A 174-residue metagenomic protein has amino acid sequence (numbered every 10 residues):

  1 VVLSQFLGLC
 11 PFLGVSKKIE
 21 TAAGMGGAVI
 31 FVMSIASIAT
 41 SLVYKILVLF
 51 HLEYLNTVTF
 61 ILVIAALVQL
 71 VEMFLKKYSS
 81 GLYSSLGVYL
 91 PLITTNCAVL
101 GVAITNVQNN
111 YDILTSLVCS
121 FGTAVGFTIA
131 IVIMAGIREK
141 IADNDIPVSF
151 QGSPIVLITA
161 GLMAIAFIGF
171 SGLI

Functional and structural regions predicted by a protein language model:
V1-A28: Juxtamembrane transmembrane-helix termini in multi-pass membrane transport proteins
V1-Q5, H51-A66, L117-A130: Structural signature of hydrophobic alpha-helical transmembrane segments
F6-G14, E72-Y78, V88-L90, C97-N110: Generic transmembrane alpha-helix signature in multi-pass membrane proteins, especially transporters/channels
T21-V32, Y54-F60, L82-T94, S149-I155: Cytoplasmic-side transmembrane-helix entry/capping segments in multi-pass membrane proteins
V29, S34, I61-E72, T95-V102 (+2 more regions): Hydrophobic core segments of alpha-helical transmembrane domains in multi-pass membrane transport and ion-translocation
L42-L55, A103-T115, S171-I174: Helix-coil boundary and interhelical linker segments in multi-pass alpha-helical membrane proteins
K45-Y89: Ordered, amphipathic secondary-structure segments that act as subunit-interaction surfaces in large macromolecular
E139-L157: Interfacial loop-to-transmembrane junctions
